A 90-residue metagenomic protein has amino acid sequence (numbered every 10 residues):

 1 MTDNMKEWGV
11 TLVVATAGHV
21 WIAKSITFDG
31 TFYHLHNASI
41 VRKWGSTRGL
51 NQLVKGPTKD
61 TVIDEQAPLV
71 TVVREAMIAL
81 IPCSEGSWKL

Functional and structural regions predicted by a protein language model:
T2-L90: Conserved RNA-binding domains used in RNP assembly and mRNA/RNA metabolism
